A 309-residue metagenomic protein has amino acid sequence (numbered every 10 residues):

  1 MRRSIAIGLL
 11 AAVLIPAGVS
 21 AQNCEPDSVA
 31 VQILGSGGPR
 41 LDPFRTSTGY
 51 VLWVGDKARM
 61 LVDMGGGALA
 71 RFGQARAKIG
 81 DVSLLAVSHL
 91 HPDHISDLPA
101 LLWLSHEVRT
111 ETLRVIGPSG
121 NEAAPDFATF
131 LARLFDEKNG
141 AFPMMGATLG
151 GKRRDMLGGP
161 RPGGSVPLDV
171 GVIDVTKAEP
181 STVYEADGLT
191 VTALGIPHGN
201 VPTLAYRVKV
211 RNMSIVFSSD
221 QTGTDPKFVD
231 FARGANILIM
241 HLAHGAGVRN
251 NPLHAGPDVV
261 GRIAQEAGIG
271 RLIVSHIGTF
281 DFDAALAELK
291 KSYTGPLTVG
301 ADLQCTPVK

Functional and structural regions predicted by a protein language model:
M1-S4: Positively charged n-region of N-terminal signal peptides that target proteins for export
A6-A17: Bacterial N-terminal signal peptides
A17, V308-K309: Generic C-terminal helix-cap and adjacent flexible tail
Q22, V201, A205, N212-S214 (+1 more regions): Cap/insert and terminal regions of metallo-dependent hydrolase folds
Q22-I215, L286-E288, P296-V308: Binuclear metal-dependent hydrolase catalytic cores
I196, D220-Q221: Residue-level structural signal for beta-strand termini and adjacent loop
